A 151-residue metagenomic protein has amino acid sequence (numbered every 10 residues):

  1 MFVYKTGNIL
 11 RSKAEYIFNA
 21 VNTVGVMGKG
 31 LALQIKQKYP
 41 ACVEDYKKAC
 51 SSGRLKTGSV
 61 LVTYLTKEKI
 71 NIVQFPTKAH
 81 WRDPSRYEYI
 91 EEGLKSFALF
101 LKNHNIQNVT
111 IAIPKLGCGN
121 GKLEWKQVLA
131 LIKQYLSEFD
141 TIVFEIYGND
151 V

Functional and structural regions predicted by a protein language model:
M1-V151: Macrodomain-like recognition of ADP-ribose-binding/processing modules
